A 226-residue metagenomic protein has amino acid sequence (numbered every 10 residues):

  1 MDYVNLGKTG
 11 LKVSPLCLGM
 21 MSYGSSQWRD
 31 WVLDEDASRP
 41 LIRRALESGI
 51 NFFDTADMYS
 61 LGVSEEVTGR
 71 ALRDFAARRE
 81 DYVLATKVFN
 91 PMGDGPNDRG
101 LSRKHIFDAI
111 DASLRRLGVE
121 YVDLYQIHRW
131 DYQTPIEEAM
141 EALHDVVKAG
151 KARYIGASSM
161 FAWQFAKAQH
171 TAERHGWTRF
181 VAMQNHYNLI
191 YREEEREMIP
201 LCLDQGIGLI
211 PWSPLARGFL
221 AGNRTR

Functional and structural regions predicted by a protein language model:
M1-Y82, E120, K148: N-terminal binding-site loop/beta-alpha segment at the start of enzyme catalytic domains that lines or forms
Y3, T134-R226: Beta/alpha (TIM)-barrel catalytic core signal, keyed to glycine-rich beta->alpha loops juxtaposed to Asp/Glu that bind
L6, L18, S38, A45 (+10 more regions): Conserved, mostly hydrophobic/aromatic
S14-P15, A77-Y82, T86, E120-L124 (+2 more regions): Short acidic capping loops at alpha-helix termini that bridge into adjacent secondary structure
S22-D36, M92-F107, H128-Q133: Active-site mouth loops of central-metabolism enzymes
W31-A45, R99-G118, E141, F165-H170: Short, acidic/polar
F75-L101: Structural motif corresponding to the early beta-alpha repeats
G93-Q126, T178, H186, I190-E193: Active-site gating/metal-coordination segments in enzymes
